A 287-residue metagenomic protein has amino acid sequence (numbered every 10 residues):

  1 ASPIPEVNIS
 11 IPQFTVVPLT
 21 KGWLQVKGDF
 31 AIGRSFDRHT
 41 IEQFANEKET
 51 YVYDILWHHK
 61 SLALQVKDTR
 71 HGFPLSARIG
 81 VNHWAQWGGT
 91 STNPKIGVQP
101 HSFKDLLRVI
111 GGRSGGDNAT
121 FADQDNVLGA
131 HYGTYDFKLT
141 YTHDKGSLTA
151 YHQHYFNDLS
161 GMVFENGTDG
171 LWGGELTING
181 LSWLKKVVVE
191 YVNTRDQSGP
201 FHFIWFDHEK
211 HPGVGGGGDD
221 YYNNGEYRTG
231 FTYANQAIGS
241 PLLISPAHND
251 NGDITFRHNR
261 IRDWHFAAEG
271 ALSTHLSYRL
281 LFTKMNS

Functional and structural regions predicted by a protein language model:
A1, A31-R34, T40-A45, S114-T120 (+2 more regions): Flexible, solvent-exposed coil segments and beta strand-coil junctions, predominantly the extracellular/periplasmic
A1, V16, G33-T40, F44 (+4 more regions): Sequence/structural signature of outer-membrane beta-barrel proteins
A1-I41, A45-V52: Long alpha-helical, hydrophobic tracts
F14-G28, Q65-R78, Y141-S147, I178-L184 (+1 more regions): Short loop/turn motifs that connect adjacent beta-strands in outer-membrane beta-barrel proteins
Q25-R34, A77-N82, H154, V187-V192: Extended hydrophobic secondary-structure segments that form protein cores and membrane-embedded regions
R38-K48, T90-P94, G161-E165, G199-I204: Outer-membrane beta-barrel translocator domains and adjoining extracellular loop/strand segments of Gram-negative
V52, L56-K60, L64-L139: A conserved mid-domain beta-alpha-beta active-site/ligand-binding segment of alpha/beta enzyme cores
A122-S287: Outer-membrane beta-barrel pore domains
